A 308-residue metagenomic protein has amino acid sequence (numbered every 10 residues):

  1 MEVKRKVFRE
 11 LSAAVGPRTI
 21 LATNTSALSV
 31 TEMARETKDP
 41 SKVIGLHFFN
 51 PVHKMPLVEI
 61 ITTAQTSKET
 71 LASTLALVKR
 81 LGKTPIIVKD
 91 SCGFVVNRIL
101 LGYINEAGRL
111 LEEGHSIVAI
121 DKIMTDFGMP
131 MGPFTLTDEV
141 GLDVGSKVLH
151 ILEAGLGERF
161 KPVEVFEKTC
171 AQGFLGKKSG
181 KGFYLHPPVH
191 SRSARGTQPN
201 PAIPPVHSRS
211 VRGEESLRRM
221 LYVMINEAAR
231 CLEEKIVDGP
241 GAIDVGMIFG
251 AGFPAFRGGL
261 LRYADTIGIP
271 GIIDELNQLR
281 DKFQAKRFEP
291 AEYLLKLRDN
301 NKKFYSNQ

Functional and structural regions predicted by a protein language model:
M1-R192, G196-Q308: N-terminal glycine-rich phosphate-binding loop for ADP-containing cofactors
